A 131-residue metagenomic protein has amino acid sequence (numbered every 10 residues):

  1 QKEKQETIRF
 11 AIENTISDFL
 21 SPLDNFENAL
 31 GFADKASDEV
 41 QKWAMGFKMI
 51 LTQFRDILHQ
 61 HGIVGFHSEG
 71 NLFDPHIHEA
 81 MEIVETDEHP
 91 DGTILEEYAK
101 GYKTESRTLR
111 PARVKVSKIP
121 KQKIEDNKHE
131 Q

Functional and structural regions predicted by a protein language model:
Q1-D24: Charge-rich, N-proximal long alpha-helical rod segments
N25-Q131: Structured alpha/beta interaction-core segments
